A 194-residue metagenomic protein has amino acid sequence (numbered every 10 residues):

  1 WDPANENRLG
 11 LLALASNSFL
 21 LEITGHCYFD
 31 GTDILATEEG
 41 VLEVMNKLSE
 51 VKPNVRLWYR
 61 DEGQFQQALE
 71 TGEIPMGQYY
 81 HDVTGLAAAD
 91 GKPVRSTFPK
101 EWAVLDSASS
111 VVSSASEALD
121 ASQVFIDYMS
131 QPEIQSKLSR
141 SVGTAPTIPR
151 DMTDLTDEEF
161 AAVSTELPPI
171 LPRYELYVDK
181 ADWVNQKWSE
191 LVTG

Functional and structural regions predicted by a protein language model:
W1-E70: Extracytoplasmic ligand-binding site segments that recognize negatively charged/polar headgroups
N5-L9, P53-V55, G72-P75, K92-V94 (+1 more regions): Loop/turn elements at helix/coil->beta-strand transitions in domains of secreted/extracellular proteins
A15-F19, H81-G85, E101-V104, E117 (+1 more regions): Solvent-exposed loop/turn segments at secondary-structure junctions within structured extracellular/periplasmic domains
L42-V51, D90-S114: Periplasmic-binding protein-like
F65-A68, T84, S122, Q135: Short, hydrophobic alpha-helical packing/hinge segments within bilobed ligand-binding/sensory domains
Q67, P169-G194: Conserved C-terminal helix/tail region of periplasmic/extracytoplasmic solute-binding proteins
M76-P93: A ligand-binding cleft/hinge motif common to bilobed small-molecule-binding domains
A103-V104, A108, V112-P172: Mature extracytoplasmic/periplasmic domains
